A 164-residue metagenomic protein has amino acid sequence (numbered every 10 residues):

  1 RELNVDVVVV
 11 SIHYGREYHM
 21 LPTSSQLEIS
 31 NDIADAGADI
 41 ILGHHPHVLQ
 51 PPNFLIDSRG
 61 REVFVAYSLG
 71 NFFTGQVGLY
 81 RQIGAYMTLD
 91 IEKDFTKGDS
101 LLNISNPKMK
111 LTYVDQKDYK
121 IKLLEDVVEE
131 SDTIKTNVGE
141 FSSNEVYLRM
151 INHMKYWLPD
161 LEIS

Functional and structural regions predicted by a protein language model:
R1-D6, G60, Q76, L148 (+1 more regions): Catalytic-site microenvironment of enzymes that process N-acetyl-hexosamine-containing cell-wall polysaccharides
R1-L21: Short acidic, glycine-rich surface-loop motifs adjacent to enzyme active sites
R1-V8, L55-V65, D99-N103: Beta-strand-turn-beta hairpins that frame and shape the catalytic cleft of phosphate-ester-processing enzymes
L3, A36, E92: Change "in soluble alpha/beta enzymes" to "in soluble alpha/beta proteins
H13-E17, H47, G70-F72, T112: Active-site beta-loop-alpha junctions enriched in small/polar residues
G15-H19, F73-R81, K135, G139: Acidic/histidine-rich helix-loop elements that form or flank divalent-metal/phosphate-binding sites at the catalytic
S24-A85: Conserved beta-sheet core of the metallophosphoesterase superfamily
R81-S164: A short C-terminal boundary segment appended to hydrolase-like catalytic domains
